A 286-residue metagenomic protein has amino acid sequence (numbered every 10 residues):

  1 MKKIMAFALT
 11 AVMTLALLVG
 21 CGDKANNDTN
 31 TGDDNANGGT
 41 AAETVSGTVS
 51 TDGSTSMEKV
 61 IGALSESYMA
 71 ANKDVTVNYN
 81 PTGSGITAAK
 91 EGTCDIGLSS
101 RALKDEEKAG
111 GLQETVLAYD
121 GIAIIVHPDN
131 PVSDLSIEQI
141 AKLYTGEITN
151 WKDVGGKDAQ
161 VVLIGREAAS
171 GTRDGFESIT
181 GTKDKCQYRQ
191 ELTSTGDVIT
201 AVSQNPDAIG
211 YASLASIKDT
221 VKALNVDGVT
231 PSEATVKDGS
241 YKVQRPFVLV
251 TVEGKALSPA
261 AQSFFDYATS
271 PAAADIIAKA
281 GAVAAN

Functional and structural regions predicted by a protein language model:
M1-L9: Positively charged n-region of N-terminal signal peptides that target proteins for export
I4, G22-N286: Exported/periplasmic ABC-transporter solute-binding proteins
A11-L15: Alpha-helical transmembrane segments
A16-G20: C-terminal motif of bacterial Sec signal peptides marking the signal peptidase cleavage site
